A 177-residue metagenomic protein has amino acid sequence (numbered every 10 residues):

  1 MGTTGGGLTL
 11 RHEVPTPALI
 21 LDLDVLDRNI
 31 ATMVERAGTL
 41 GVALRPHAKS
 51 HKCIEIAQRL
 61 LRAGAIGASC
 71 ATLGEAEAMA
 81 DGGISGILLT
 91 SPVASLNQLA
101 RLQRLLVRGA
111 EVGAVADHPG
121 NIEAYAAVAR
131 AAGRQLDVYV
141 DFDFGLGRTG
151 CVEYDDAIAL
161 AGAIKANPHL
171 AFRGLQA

Functional and structural regions predicted by a protein language model:
M1-L21: Generic N-terminal amphipathic, Lys/Arg-enriched alpha-helix
G2-G6, V25-Q58, G67-A71: N-terminal glycine-rich anion-binding loops that anchor highly charged ligand groups
V14-T16, G41, G109-E111: Short, solvent-exposed beta-strand edge segments and adjacent coil->beta transition regions
L21-D24, G113: Short, surface-exposed alpha-helical recognition segments that flank or form part of ligand/macromolecule-binding
H47-A177: Active-site-proximal beta-alpha core segment in soluble small-molecule metabolic enzymes
